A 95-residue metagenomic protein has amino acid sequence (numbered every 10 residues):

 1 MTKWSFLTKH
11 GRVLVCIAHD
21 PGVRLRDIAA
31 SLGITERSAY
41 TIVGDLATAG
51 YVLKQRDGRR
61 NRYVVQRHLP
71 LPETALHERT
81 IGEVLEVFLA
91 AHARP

Functional and structural regions predicted by a protein language model:
K3-H10, R24, R56-R79: Short, cationic-aromatic polyanion-contact patches
R12-V15: Pre-recognition alpha-helix immediately N-terminal to the DNA-recognition helix within helix-turn-helix or winged-helix
A30, A47-T48: Alpha-helical residues within the helix-turn-helix
V43-G44: Short, hydrophobic-biased segments on the C-terminal half of alpha helices that form "recognition helices"
P70-P95: Amphipathic alpha-helical dimerization/coiled-coil segments that flank or bridge DNA-binding/regulatory modules
